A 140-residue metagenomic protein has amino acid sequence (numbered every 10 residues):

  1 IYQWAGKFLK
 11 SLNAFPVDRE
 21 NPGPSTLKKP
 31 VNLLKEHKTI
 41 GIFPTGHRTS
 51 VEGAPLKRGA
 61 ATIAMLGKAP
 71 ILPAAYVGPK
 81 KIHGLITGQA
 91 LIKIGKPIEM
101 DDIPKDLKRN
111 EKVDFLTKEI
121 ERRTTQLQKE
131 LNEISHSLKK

Functional and structural regions predicted by a protein language model:
I1-K38: Membrane-interfacial amphipathic helices and adjacent loop/beta segments that form the lipid-substrate binding surface
S25-K140: Non-catalytic C-terminal accessory region of glycerolipid acyltransferases and related lyso-lipid remodeling enzymes
